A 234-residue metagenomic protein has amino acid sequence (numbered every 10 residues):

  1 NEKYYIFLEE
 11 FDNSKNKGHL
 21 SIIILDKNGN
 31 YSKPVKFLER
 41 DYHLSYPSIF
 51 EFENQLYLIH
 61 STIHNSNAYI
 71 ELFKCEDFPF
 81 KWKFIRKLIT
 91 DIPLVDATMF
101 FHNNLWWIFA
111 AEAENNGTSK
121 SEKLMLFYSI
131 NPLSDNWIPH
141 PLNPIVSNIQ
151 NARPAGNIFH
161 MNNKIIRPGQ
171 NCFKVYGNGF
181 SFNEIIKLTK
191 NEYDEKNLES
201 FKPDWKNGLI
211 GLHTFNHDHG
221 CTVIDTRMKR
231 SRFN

Functional and structural regions predicted by a protein language model:
N1-N234: Carbohydrate-active catalytic/glycan-binding domains of CAZyme proteins, especially the secreted or lumenal ectodomains
